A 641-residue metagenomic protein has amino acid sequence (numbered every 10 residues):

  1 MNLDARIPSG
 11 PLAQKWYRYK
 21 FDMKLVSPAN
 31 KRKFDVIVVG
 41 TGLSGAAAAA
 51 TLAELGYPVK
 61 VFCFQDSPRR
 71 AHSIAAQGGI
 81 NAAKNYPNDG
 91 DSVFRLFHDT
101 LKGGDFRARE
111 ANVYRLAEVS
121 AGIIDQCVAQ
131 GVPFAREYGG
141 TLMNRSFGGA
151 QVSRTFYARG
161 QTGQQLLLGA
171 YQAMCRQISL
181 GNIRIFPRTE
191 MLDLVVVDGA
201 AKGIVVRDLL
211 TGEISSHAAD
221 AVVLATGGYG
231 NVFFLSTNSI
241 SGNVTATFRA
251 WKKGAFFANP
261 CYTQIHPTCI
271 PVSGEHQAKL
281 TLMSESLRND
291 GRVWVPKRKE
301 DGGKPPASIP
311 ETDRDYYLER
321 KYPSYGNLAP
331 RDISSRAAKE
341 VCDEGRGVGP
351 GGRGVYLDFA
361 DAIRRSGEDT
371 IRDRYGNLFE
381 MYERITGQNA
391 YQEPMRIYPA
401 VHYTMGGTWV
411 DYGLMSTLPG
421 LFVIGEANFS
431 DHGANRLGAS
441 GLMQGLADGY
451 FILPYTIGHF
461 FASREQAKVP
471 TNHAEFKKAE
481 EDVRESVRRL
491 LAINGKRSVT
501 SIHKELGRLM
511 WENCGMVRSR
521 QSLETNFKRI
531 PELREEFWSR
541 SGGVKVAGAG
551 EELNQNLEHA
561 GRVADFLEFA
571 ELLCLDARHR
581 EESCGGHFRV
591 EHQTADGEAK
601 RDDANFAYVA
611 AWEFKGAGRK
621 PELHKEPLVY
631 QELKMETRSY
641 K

Functional and structural regions predicted by a protein language model:
K24-D35, A48-T51, L55-Y57, D66-P68 (+10 more regions): Glycine- and aromatic-enriched mobile tails/lids
R32-F34, G212-A221, T417: Core beta-strand elements of the Rossmann-like FAD/NAD(P) dinucleotide-binding domain in flavoenzyme oxidoreductases
G40-L43: Glycine-rich Rossmann-fold phosphate-binding loop(s) that bind the pyrophosphate of adenine dinucleotide cofactors
Y57-C63, N259: Short beta-strand "acidic-cap" motif of Rossmann-like dinucleotide-binding folds
D66-H98, Q264-T268, E275-K279: Conserved N-terminal glycine-rich FAD pyrophosphate-binding loop of Rossmann-like flavoproteins
I123, V128-E213, C269-L282: Conserved redox-cofactor binding core of oxidoreductases
A221-H276, G349, H432-Y455: Glycine-rich loop(s) and the adjacent beta-strand/alpha-helix scaffold that form part
R249, A255-R384, Y455-H459: An anion/pyrophosphate-binding glycine-rich loop and adjacent beta-alpha core in soluble alpha-beta enzymes
